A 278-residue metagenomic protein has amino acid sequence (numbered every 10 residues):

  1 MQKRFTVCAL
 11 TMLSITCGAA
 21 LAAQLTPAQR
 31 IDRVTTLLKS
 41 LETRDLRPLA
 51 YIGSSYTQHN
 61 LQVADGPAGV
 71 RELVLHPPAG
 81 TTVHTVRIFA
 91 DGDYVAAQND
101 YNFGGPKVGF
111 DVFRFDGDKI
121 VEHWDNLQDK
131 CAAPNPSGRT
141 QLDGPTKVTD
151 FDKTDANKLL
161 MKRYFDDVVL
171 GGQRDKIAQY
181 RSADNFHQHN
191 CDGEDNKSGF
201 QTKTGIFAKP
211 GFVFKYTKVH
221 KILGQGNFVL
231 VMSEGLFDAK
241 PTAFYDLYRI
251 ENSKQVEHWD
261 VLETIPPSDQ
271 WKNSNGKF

Functional and structural regions predicted by a protein language model:
M1, A9-T11, S182, N196: N-terminal leader/targeting signatures
K3-L21: Gram-negative bacterial Sec-dependent N-terminal signal peptides
A22-F278: C-terminal and inter-domain tail/linker signature
